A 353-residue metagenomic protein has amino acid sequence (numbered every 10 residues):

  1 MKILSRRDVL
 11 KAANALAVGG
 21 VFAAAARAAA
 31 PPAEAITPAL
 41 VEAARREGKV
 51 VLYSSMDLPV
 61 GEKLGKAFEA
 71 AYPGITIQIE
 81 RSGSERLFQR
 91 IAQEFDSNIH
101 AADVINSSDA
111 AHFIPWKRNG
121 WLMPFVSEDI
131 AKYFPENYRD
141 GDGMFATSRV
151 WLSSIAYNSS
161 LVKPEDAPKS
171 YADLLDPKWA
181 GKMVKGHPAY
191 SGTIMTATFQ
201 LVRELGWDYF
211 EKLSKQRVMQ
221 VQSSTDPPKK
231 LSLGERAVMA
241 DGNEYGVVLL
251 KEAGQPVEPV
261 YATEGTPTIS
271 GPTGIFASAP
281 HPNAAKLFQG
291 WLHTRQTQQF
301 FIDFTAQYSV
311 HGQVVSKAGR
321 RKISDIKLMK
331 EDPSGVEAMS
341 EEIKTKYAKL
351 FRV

Functional and structural regions predicted by a protein language model:
M1-A17: N-terminal secretory signal peptides and thylakoid transit peptides that target proteins across membranes
E34-R45, K49-V51, S55-G74: Short, polar/charged alpha-helical segment
S54-G65, I77-F95, H100-P228, S232-E235: Extracytoplasmic ligand-binding site segments that recognize negatively charged/polar headgroups
A111-P115, A237-P256: A ligand-binding cleft/hinge motif common to bilobed small-molecule-binding domains
V150-L152, E211-S214, Q220-V221, A253-A279: Periplasmic-binding protein-like
S154-L161, T198-F199, I269-H281, F300-F301: A bilobed periplasmic-binding-protein/Venus flytrap-type ligand-binding module shared by bacterial periplasmic
W179-A189, L292-S316: Periplasmic-binding protein-like
T297, K317-V353: Extracellular/periplasmic bilobal clamshell ligand-binding domains
